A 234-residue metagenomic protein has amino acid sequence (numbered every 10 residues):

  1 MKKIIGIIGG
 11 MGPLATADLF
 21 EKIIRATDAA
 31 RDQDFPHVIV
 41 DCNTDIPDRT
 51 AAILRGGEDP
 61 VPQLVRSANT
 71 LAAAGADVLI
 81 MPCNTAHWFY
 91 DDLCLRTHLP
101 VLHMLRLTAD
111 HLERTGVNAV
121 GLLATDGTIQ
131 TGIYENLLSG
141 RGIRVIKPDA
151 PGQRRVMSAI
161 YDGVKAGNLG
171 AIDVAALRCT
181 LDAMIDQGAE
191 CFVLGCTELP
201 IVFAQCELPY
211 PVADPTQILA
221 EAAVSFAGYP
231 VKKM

Functional and structural regions predicted by a protein language model:
M1-M234: Non-catalytic structural scaffold of enzyme domains
